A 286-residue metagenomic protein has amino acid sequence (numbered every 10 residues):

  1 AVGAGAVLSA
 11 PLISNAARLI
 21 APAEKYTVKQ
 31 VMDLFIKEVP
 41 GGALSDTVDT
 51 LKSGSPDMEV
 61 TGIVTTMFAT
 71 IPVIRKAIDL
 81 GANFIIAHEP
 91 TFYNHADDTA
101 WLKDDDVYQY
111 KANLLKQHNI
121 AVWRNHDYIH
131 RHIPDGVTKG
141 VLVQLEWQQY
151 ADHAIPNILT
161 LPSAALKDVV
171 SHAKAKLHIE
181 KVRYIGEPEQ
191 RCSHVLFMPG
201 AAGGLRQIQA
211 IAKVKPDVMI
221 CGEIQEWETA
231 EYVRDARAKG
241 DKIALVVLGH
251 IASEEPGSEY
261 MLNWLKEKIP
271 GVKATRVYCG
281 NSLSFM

Functional and structural regions predicted by a protein language model:
A1-M286: Hydrophobic structural segments
